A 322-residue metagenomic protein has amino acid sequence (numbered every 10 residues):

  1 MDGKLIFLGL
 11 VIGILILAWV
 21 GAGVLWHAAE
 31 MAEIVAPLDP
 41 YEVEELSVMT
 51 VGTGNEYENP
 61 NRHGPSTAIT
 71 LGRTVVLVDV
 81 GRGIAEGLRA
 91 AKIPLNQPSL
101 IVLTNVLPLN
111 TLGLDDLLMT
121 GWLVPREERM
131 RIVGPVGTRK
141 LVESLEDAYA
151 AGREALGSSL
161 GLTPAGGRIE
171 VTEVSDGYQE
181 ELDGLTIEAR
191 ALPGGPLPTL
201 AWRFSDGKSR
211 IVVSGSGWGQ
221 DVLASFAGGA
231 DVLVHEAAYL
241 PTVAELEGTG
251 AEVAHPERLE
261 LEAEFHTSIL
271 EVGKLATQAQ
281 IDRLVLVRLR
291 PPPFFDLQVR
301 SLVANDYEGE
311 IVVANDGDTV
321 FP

Functional and structural regions predicted by a protein language model:
D2-V212, L223, Q298-F321: Binuclear metal-dependent hydrolase catalytic cores
G3-G9, I16, R210, W218-G317: Cap/insert and terminal regions of metallo-dependent hydrolase folds
